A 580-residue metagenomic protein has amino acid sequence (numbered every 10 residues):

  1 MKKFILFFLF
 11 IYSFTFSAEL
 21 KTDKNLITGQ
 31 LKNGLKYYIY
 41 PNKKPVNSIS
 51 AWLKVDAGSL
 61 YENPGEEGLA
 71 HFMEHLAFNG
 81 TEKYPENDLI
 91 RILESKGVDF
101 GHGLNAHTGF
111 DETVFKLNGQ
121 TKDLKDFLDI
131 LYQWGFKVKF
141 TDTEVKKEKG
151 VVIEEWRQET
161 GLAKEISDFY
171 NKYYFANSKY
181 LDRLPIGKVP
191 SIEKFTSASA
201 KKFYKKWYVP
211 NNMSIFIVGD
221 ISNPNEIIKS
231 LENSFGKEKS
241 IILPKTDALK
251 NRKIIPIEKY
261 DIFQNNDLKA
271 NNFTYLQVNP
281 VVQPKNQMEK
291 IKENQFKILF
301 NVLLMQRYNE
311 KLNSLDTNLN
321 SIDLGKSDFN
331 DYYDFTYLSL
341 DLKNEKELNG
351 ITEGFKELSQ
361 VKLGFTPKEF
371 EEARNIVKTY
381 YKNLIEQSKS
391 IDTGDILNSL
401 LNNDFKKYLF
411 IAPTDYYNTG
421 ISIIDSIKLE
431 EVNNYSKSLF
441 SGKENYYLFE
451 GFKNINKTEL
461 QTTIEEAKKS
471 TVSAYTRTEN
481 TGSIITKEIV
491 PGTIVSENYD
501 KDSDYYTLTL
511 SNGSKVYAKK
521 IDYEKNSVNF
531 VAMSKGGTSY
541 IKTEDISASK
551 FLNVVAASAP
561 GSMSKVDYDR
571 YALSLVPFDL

Functional and structural regions predicted by a protein language model:
F4-S13: Sec-dependent N-terminal signal peptides
F16-I39, F216, I221-K290, N294 (+5 more regions): Proteolytic maturation boundary segments
G34, L53, H71, F115 (+14 more regions): Buried hydrophobic packing residues in well-ordered domains
S50-L117, D182-K188, L299-D334, V531 (+1 more regions): M16/MPP (pitrilysin/insulinase) zinc-metallopeptidase core fold and M16-derived inactive scaffolds
G65-F72, P85-L89, D111, D123-I130 (+20 more regions): Stable alpha-helical elements in mature extracytoplasmic
N79-T81, F127, W134-F136, E159-P210 (+7 more regions): Scaffold signal of the M16-like zinc-metallopeptidase fold and its non-catalytic homologs
G80-K83, L117-K149, N225-I228, E232 (+7 more regions): M16/insulysin-pitrilysin zinc metalloprotease superfamily fold
E86, I90-E94, K139-R157, I242-P256 (+6 more regions): Acidic/histidine-enriched alpha-helical segments
